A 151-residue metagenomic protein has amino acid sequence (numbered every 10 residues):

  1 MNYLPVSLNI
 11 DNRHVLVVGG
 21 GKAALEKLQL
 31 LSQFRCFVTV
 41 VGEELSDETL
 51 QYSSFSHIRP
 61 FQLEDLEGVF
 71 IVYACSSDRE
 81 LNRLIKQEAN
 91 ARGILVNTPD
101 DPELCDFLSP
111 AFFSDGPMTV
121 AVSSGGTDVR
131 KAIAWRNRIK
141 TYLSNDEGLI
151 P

Functional and structural regions predicted by a protein language model:
M1-E44, E48-Y52, S56-R59: Hydrophobic, well-ordered beta-alpha structural blocks that scaffold small-molecule cofactor pockets
N9, F113-P151: Adenosine-phosphate binding glycine-rich loop
G21-A23, R79-E80, G126: Residue-level detector of alpha-helix initiation sites
T39, F70-S77, M118-T127: Short beta-strand and adjoining strand-loop segment in the mid-core of the Rossmann-like NAD(P)-dependent dehydrogenase
E43-L45, F61, D101-L104, G125: Short, ordered loop/turn segments at secondary-structure junctions
P60-G68: Short amphipathic alpha-helix with an adjacent loop that forms part of the alpha/beta core around
I71-C75, N82-F107: ADP-ribose/adenylate-binding Rossmann-like module
C105-D115: Glycine-rich, charge-decorated loop segments at or immediately adjacent to ligand/cofactor-binding or catalytic sites
